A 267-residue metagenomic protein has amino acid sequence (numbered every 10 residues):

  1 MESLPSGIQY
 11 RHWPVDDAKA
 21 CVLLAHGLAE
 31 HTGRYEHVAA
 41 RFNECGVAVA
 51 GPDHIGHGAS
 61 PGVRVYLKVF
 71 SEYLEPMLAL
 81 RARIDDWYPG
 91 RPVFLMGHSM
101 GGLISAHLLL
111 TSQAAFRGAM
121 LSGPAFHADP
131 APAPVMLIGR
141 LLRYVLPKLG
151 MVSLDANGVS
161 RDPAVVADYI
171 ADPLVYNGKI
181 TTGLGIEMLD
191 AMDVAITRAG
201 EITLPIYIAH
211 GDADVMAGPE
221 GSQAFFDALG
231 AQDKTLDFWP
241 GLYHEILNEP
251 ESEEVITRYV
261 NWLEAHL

Functional and structural regions predicted by a protein language model:
M1-D17: N-terminal cap/lid segment of alpha/beta-hydrolase-fold proteins
K19, G27-E30, D212: Active-site glycine-rich loops that stabilize anionic/oxyanionic intermediates across multiple enzyme folds
R34, A39-V63: Conserved alpha/beta-hydrolase
L67-D85: Alpha/beta-hydrolase active-site loop
H98-I180: Alpha/beta-hydrolase-fold enzymes
I202, I208-H210, D214: Short beta-strand/loop motif that positions the catalytic acidic residue of the alpha/beta-hydrolase fold
V215-G221: Conserved alpha/beta-hydrolase "acid-adjacent" motif
T235-L267: Catalytic active-site module of serine/aspartate enzymes centered on a nucleophile-bearing elbow/loop
